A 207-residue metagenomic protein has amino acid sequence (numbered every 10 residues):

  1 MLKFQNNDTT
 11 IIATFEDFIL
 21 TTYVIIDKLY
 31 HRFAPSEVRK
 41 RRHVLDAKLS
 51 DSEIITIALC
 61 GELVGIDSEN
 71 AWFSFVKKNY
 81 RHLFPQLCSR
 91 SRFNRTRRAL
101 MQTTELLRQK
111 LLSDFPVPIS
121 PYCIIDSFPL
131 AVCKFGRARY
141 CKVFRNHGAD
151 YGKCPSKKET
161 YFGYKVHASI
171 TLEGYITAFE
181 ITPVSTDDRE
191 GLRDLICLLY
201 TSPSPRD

Functional and structural regions predicted by a protein language model:
M1-A34: Charged, often Cys/His-bearing segments associated with DNA-binding zinc-finger transcription factors
F15, L20, D27-Y30, K77 (+1 more regions): Active-site- or DNA-interface-adjacent structural scaffold in DNA-acting proteins
D27-L59: Basic, short loop/linker segments at the boundary and entry of helix-turn-helix/winged-helix-like folds
I66-K78: Short, charged amphipathic recognition helices of the HTH superfamily and cognate SANT/SANTA-like modules
G163-H167: Short glycine-rich loop/turn motifs
F179-L198: Active-site beta-loop-alpha junctions of metal-dependent nucleic acid enzymes, especially the RNase H-like/DDE
Y200-D207: Conserved small/polar residues in nucleotide/adenosyl-binding loops
